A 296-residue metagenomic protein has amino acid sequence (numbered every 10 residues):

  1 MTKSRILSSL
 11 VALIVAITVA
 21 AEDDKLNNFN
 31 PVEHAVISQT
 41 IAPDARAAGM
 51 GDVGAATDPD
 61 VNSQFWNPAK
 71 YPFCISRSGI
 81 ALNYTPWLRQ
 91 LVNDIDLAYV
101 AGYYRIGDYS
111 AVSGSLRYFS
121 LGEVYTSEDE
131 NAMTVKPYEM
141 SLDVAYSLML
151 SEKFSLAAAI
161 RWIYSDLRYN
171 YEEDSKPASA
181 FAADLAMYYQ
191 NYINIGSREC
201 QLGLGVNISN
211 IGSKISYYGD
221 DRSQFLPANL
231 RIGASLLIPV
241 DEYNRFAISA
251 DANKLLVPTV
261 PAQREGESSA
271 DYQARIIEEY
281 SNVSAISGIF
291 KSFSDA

Functional and structural regions predicted by a protein language model:
M1-I37: Cleavable N-terminal export/targeting peptides
E22-A296: Subset of outer-membrane beta-barrel
